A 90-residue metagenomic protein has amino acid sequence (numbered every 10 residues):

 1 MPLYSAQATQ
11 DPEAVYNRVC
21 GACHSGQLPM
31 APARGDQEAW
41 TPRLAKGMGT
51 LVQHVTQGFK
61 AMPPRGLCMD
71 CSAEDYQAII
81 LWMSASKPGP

Functional and structural regions predicted by a protein language model:
M1-Q10, K87-P90: N-terminal export/targeting leaders of redox proteins
S5, G26, L67: Residue-level hotspots at or immediately adjacent to binding/recognition sites across diverse folds
Q10, A45, D70-E74: Soluble non-cytosolic domains of exported or imported proteins
D11, V15: Flanking scaffold residues of small Cys/His-coordinated metal-binding clusters
Y16-V19, Q27, G47, G58: Short pre-active-site segment immediately N-terminal to redox-active cysteine/selenocysteine motifs in thiol-based
N17-G26, I79, M83: The canonical Cys-X-X-Cys-His
H24-Q53: Gly/Gly-Pro-rich "capping" loops immediately C-terminal to redox-active cysteine motifs in periplasmic/lumenal
P32-A33, H54-Q77, M83-P90: Axial heme c-ligation environment in periplasmic c-type cytochrome domains
